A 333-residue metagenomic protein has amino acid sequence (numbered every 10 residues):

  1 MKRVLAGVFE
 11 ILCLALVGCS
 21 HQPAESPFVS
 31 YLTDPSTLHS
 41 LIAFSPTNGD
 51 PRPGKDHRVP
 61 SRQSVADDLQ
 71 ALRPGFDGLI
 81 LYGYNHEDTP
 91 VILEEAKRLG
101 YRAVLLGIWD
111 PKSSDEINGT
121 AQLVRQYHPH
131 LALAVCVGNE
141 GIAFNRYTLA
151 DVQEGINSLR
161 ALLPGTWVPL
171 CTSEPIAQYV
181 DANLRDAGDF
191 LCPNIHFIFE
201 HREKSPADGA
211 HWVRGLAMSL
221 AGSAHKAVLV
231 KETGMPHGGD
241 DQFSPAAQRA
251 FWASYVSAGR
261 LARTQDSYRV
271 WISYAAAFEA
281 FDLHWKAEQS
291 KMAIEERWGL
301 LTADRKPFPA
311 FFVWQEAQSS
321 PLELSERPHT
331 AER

Functional and structural regions predicted by a protein language model:
V17-G18: C-terminal motif of bacterial Sec signal peptides marking the signal peptidase cleavage site
Q22-H57, D241-A246, A262-R333: Aromatic-rich peripheral "rim/lid" segments of glycoside hydrolase catalytic domains that contact and position glycan
H39-G119: N-terminal carbohydrate-binding/catalytic regions of secreted carbohydrate-active enzymes
S40-F44, D77-L81, R102-G107, L133-V137 (+4 more regions): Hydrophobic faces of well-ordered beta-strands that scaffold small-molecule active sites in alpha/beta enzyme cores
Y84, V91-C171: Substrate-binding cleft of extracellular glycoside hydrolase catalytic domains
L133, N139, E174-L216, L229-P236: Aromatic- and acid-rich polysaccharide-binding/catalytic face of secreted or lumenal carbohydrate-active enzymes
R160-V180, H225-T233, Y268-W285: Aromatic-lined carbohydrate-recognition surfaces of secreted/lumenal glycan-active proteins
H196-F199, A224-W252, E279-K286: Active-site clefts of carbohydrate-active enzymes
